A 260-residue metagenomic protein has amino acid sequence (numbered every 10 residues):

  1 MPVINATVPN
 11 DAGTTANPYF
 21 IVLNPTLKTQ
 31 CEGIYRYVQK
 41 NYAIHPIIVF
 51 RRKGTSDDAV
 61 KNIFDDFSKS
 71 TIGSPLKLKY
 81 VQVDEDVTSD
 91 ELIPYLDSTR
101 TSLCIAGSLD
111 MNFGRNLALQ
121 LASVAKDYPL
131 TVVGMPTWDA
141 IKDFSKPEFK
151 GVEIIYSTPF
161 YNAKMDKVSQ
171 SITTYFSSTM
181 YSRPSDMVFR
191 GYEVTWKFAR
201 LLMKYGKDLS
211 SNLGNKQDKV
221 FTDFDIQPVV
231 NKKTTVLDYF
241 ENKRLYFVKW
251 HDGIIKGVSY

Functional and structural regions predicted by a protein language model:
M1-A43, I47-I48, G54-N62, A140-K142: Extracytoplasmic ligand/sensor domains, especially the bilobed periplasmic-binding protein
V3-T7, P46-R52, T99-L117, P129-P136 (+1 more regions): Periplasmic-binding protein-like
V8-G13, K53-D57, L109-F113, T137-I141 (+2 more regions): Solvent-exposed loop/turn segments at secondary-structure junctions within structured extracellular/periplasmic domains
A12-P18, D86-L92, D139-G151: Glycine-rich, charge-decorated loop segments at or immediately adjacent to ligand/cofactor-binding or catalytic sites
N17-F20, V49, K69-D86: Short beta-strand elements in bilobed, periplasmic/extracellular small-molecule ligand-binding domains
T29-R36, K40, N62-D65, D90 (+6 more regions): Solvent-exposed, polar/charged alpha-helical surfaces in well-ordered, non-transmembrane soluble domains, broadly
A118-R190: Extracellular/periplasmic periplasmic-binding protein-like sensory domains
Y181-V188, A199-S259: Segments of small-molecule ligand-sensing domains
